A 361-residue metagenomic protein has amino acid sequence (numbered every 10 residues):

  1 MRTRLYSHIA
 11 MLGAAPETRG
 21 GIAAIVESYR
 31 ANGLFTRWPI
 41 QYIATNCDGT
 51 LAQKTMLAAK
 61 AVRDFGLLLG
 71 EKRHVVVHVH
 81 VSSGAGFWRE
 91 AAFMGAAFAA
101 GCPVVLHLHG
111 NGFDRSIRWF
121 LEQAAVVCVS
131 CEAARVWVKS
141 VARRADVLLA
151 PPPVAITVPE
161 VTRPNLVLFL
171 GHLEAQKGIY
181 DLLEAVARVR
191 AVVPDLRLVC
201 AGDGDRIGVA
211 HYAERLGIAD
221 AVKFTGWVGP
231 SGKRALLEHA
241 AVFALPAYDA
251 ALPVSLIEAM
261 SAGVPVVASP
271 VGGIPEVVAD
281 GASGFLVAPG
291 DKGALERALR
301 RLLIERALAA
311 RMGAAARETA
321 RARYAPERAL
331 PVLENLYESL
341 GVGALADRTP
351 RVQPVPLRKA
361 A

Functional and structural regions predicted by a protein language model:
A10-M11, V154, P159-R190, V199-A201: Conserved donor-binding/catalytic core segment of Leloir-type glycosyltransferases
F113-D114, E122-V158: Donor nucleotide-sugar binding/catalytic pocket of nucleotide-sugar-dependent glycosyltransferases
A210-V228: Nucleotide-activated donor-binding/catalytic signature segment of Leloir-type glycosyltransferases, i.e., the conserved
W227-V228, A235-A240: Short alpha-helical donor nucleotide-sugar binding micro-motif in glycosyltransferases
Y248: Aromatic "clamp/platform" in nucleotide-sugar-dependent glycosyltransferases that forms part of the donor/acceptor
P265-A268, V278: Short hydrophobic beta-strand element within catalytic cores of glycosyltransferases and related nucleotide-activated
D280-G281, F285-K292, R301-R306: Conserved acidic donor-binding segment of nucleotide-sugar-dependent glycosyltransferases
R301, L308-R323, A329-N335: A short, well-ordered alpha-helix in the C-terminal region of glycosyltransferases
